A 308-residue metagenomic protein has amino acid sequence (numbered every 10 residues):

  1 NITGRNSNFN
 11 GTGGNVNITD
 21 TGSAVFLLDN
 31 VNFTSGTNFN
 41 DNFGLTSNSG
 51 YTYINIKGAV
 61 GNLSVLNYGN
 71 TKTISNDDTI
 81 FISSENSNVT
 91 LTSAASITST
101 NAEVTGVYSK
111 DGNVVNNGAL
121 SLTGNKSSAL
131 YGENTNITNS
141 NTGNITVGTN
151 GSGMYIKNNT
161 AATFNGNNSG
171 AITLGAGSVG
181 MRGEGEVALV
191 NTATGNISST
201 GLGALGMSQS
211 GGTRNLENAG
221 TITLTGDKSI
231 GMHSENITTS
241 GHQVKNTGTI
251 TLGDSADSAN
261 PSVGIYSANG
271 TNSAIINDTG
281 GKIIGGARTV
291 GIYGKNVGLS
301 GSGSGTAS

Functional and structural regions predicted by a protein language model:
N1-G22, N32-Y51, V60-D78, N88-E103 (+8 more regions): Beta-strand-rich solenoid/repeat architectures in extracellular/passenger domains of polysaccharide-targeting enzymes
S84: Anion-recognition interface
K110-G112, E133-T135, G185-V187, G211-G212 (+1 more regions): Short glycine/proline-enriched coil/turn segments at helix->beta-strand junctions
N158-T160, E184-E186, S210-G211, N236-T238 (+1 more regions): Short aromatic-glycine motifs in intrinsically disordered, low-complexity regions
